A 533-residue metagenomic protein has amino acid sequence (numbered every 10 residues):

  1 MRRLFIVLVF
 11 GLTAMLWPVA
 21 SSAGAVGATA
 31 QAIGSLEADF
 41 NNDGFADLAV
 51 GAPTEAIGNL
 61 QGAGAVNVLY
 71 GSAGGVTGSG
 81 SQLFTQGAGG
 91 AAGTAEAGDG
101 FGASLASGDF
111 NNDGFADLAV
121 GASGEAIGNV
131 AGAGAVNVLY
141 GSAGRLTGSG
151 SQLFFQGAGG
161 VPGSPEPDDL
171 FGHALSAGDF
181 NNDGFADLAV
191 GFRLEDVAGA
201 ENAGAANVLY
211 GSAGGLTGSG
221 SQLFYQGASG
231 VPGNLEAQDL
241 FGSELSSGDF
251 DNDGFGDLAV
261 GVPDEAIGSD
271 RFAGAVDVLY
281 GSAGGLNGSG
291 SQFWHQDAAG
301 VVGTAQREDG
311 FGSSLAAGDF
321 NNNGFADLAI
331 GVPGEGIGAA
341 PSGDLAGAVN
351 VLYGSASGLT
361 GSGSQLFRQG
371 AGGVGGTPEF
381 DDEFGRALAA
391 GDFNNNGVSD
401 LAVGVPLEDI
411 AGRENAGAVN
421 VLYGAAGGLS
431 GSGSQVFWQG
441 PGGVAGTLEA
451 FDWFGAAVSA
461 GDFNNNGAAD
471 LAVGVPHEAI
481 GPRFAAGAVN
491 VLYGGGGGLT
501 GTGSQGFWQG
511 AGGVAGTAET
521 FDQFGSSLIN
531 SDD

Functional and structural regions predicted by a protein language model:
R3-V7, A20-D533: Conserved beta-strand/short-helix segments that make up beta-rich extracellular adhesion/recognition modules
I6-F10, A14: Hydrophobic helical h-region of N-terminal Sec-dependent signal peptides in bacterial secretory/periplasmic proteins
A14-A20: Hydrophobic membrane-targeting signal helices
